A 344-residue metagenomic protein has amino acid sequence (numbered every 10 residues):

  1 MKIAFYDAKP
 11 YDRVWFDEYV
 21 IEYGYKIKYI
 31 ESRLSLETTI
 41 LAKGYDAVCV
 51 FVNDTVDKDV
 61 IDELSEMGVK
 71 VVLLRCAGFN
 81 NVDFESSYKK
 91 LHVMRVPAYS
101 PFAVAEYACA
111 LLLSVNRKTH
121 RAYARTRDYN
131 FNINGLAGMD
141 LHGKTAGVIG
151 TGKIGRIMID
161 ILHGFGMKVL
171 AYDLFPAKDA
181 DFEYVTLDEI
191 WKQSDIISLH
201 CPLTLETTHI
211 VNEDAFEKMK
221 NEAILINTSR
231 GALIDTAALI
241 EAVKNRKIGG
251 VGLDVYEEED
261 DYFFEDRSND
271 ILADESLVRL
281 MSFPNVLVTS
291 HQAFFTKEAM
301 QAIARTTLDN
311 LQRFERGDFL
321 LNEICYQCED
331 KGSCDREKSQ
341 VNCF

Functional and structural regions predicted by a protein language model:
K2-M94, N212: An N-terminal-biased, well-structured beta-alpha scaffold segment characteristic of Rossmann-like dinucleotide-binding
A42-A47, M67-V69, K192-I197, K220-A223: Short acidic/histidine-rich motifs immediately flanking catalytic phosphotransfer sites in two-component signaling
V52-N53, D195, C201-L203, S229-R230 (+1 more regions): Short glycine-/small-residue-rich Rossmann-like dinucleotide-binding loops
E66-V71, K89-L91, M167, N221-A223 (+1 more regions): A short helix->loop->beta-strand "cap" motif at the edges of active sites that frequently abuts
K89-T145, I157-D160, G164, Y326: Phosphate-binding beta-alpha-beta segment of Rossmann-like dinucleotide-binding domains, i.e., the NAD(P)
N134-N221, V341-F344: Rossmann-like dinucleotide/phosphate-binding beta-alpha-beta segment
E222, A232-F344: Rossmann-like dinucleotide-binding domain for NAD(H)/NADP(H)
I226: Glycine-rich nucleotide-phosphate-binding loops and adjacent flexible coil segments
